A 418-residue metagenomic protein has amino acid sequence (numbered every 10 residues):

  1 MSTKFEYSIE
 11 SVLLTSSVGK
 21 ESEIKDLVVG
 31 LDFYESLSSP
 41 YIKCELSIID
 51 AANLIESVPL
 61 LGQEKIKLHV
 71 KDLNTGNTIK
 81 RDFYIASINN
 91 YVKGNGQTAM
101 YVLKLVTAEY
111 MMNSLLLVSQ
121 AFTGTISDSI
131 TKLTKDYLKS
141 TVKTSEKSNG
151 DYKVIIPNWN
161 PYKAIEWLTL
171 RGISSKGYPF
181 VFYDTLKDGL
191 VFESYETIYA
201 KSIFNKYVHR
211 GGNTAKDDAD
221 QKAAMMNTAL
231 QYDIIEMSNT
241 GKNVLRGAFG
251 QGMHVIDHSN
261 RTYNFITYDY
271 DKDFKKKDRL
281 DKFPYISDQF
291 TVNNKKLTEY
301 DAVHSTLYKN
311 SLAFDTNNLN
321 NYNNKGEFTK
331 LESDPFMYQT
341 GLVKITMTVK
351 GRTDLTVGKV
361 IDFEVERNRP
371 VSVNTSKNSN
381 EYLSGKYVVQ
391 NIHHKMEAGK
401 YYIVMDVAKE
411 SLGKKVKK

Functional and structural regions predicted by a protein language model:
M1-L115: Assembly/oligomerization scaffold segments
L31-P59, N213-K418: An acidic/polar, Gly/Ser/Thr-rich interaction patch typically located in mid-to-C-terminal regions of proteins
T98, V106-M112, T123-K143: Glycine-rich, acidic and aromatic/proline-enriched surface loops and short helix-turn segments that act as binding
M100, T107-E109, T144-G241, L245-G247: Short beta-strand-centered interaction patches in the first periplasmic/extracellular domains of large envelope
S114-T123, G150-I156: Second-shell loop/turn segments in exported
L133, L168, I203-N205, M253 (+2 more regions): Right-handed beta-helix
Y137, T169-G172, V365: Sec/Tat-exported extracytoplasmic proteins
